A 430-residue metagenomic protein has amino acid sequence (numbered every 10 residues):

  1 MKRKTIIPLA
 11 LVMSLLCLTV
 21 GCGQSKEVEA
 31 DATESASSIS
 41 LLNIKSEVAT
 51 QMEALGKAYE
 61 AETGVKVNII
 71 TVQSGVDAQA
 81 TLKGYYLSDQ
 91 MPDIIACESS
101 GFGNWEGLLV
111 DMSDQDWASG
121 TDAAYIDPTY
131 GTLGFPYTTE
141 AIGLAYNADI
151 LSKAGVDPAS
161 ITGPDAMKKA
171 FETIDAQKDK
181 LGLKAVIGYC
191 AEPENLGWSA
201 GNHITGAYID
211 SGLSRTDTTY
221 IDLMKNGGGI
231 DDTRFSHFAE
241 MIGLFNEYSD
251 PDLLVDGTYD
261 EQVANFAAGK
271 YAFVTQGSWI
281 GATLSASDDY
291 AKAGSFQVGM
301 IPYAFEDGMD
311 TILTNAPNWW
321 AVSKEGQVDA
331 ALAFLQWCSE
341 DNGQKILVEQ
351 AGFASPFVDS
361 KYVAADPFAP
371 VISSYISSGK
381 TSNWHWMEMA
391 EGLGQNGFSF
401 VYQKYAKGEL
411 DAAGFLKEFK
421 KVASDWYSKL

Functional and structural regions predicted by a protein language model:
I7-P8, C22-G101, E106, W117 (+8 more regions): Conserved N-terminal structural module of periplasmic/extracytoplasmic solute-binding proteins
C17-G21: C-terminal motif of bacterial Sec signal peptides marking the signal peptidase cleavage site
K57, A61-E62, K66, K153-A154 (+2 more regions): Extracytoplasmic/periplasmic substrate-recognition and gating elements
V72-T81, P164-A166, L253-A267: Short helix-initiation/N-cap motifs at beta->coil->alpha
A96-S152, S295-A304, P367: Hinge/lid segment of periplasmic solute-binding proteins
L133, K168-M224, Y271: Extracytoplasmic/periplasmic solute-binding protein
P136, T314, Q350-S360, P370-S428: C-terminal capping/gating helix-and-loop segments adjacent to ligand/active sites or protein-protein/ligand interfaces
F171-E172, D217-V255: Glycine-centered hinge/linker elements that transmit conformational signals in sensory and ligand-binding systems
